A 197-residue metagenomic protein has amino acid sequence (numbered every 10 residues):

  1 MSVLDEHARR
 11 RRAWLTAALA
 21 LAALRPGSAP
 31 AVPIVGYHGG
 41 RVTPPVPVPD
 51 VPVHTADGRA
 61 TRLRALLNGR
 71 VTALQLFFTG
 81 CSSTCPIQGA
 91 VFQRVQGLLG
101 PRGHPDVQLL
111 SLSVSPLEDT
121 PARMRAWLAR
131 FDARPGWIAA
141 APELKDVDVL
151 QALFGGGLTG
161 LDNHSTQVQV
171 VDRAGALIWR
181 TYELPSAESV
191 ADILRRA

Functional and structural regions predicted by a protein language model:
M1-R10, T16-A23: N-terminal secretory signal peptides
G27-D50: N-proximal helix/coil linker or "cap" segments that precede and/or mark the start of modular domains
P52-V71: A short beta-strand-turn-helix
A65-P86: Short active-site neighborhood of thiol/selenol oxidoreductases, capturing the structured segment around
G89-S111: Conserved helix-turn-beta segment immediately C-terminal to the redox Cys motif in thioredoxin-like folds
D106-D119, G136-K145: Thiol-based oxidoreductase modules, predominantly thioredoxin-like and allied folds used for disulfide exchange
R125-S165: Short, internal strand/loop/helix patches that form the active-site neighborhood or redox-interaction surface
H164-A197: Thiol-/selenol-based redox modules, centered on thioredoxin-like and closely related oxidoreductase domains
